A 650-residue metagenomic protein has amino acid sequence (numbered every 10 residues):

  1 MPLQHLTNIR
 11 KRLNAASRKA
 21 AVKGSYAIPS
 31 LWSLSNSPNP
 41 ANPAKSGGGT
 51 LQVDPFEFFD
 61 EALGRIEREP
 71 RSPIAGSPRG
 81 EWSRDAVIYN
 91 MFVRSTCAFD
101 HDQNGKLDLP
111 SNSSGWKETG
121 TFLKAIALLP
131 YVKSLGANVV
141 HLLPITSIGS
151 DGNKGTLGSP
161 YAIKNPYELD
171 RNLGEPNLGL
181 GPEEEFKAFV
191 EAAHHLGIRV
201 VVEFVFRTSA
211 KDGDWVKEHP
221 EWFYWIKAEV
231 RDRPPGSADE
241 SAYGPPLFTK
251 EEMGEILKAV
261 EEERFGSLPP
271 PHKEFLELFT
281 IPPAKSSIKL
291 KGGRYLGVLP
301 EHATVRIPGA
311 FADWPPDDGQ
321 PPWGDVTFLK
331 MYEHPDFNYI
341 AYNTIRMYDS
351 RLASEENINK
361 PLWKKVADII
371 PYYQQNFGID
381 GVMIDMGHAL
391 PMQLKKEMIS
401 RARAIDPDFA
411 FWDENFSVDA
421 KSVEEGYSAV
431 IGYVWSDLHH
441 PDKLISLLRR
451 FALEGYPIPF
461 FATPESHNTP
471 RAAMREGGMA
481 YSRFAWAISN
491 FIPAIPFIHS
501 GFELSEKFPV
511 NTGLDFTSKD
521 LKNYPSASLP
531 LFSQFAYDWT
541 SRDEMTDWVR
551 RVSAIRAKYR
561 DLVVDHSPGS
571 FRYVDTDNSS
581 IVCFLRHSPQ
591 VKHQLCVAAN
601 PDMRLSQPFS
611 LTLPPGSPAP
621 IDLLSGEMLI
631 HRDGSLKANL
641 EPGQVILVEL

Functional and structural regions predicted by a protein language model:
M1-R199, R207-A312, G643-V645: N-terminal structural segment of carbohydrate-active enzymes
P2-K23, P29-S33, A62-I66, P459 (+4 more regions): Loop/helix patches that line or flank the sugar-binding groove of alpha-linked glycan CAZymes
M91, V132, L142, P166 (+9 more regions): Conserved, mostly hydrophobic/aromatic
R94-L123, A162-E183, K211, N343-L362 (+4 more regions): The substrate-binding groove and active-site-proximal loops of carbohydrate-active enzymes, especially glycoside
T119-Y131, I358-Q375, Y481-W486: Short, acidic/polar
D318-G319, K330-N343, A404-A487, F491-F502 (+3 more regions): Glycan-recognition surfaces
I345-K421: Active-site neighborhood of glycoside hydrolase catalytic domains
R632-L650: C-terminal beta-strand-rich structural cap/linker in extracellular carbohydrate-active enzymes
